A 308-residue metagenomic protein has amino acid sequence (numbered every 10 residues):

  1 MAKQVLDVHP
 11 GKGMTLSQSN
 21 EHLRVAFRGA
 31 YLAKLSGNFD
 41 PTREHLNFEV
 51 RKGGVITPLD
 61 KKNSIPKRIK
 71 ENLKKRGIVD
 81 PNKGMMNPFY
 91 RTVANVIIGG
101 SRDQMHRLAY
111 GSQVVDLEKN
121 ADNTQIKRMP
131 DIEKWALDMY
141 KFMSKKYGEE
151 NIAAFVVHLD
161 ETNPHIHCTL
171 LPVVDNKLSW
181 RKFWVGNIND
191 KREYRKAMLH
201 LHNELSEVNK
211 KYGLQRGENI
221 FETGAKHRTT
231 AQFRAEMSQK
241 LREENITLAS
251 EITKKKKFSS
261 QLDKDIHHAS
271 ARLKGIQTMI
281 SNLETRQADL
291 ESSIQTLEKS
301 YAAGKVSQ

Functional and structural regions predicted by a protein language model:
M1-Q308: N-terminal nicking endonuclease/strand-transfer module with a His-rich metal-binding environment and a catalytic Tyr
